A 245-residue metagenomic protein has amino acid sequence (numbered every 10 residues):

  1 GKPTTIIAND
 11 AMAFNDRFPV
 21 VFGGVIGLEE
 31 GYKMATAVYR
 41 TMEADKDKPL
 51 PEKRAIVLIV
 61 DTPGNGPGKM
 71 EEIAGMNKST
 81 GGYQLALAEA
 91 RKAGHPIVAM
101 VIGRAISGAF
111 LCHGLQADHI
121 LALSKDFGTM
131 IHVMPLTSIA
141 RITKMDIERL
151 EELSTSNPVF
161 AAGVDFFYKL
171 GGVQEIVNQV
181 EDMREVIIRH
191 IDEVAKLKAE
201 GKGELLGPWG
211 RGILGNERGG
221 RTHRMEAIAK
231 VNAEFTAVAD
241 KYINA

Functional and structural regions predicted by a protein language model:
G1-V25, I59-V60, A161-F166, Q179-M183 (+1 more regions): Glycine/serine-rich loop-strand microenvironments at binding/catalytic pocket rims
P3-D10, F14-F18, G31-P67: A structural preference for short, pocket-lining loop segments at secondary-structure junctions
A8-G31, I56-V60, G103-F110, F127-P135: Charged, low-complexity, helix/coiled-coil-prone segments
G23-V38, E52-A55, T62, E72-A86: Conserved mixed alpha/beta catalytic, RNA-binding, or beta-rich assembly cores of soluble enzyme, regulatory
V38, M42-D45, L87, R91 (+2 more regions): Structural signal for hydrophobic packing residues in well-ordered secondary-structure cores of soluble enzyme domains
D47-P51, K125-G128, L197-G203: Intrinsically disordered, low-complexity coil segments
G64-R189: Conserved catalytic cores of soluble enzyme domains, especially glycine-rich substrate-binding beta-alpha loops
I139-A245: Amphipathic alpha-helical segments at domain termini/boundaries
